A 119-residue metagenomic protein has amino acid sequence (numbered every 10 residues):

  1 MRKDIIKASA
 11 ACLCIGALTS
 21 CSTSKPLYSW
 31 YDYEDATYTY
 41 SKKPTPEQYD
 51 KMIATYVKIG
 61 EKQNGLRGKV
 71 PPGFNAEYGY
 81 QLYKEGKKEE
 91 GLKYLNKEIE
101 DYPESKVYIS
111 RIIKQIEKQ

Functional and structural regions predicted by a protein language model:
D4, S22-L66: N-terminal alpha-helical interaction modules that lie
A17-S20: C-terminal motif of bacterial Sec signal peptides marking the signal peptidase cleavage site
K42, K106-Q119: TPR/TPR-like alpha-solenoid helical repeat scaffolds
E77-Y78: Structural register within alpha-helical repeat arrays
K88-P103: TPR/TPR-like (Sel1-like) alpha-helical repeat modules
